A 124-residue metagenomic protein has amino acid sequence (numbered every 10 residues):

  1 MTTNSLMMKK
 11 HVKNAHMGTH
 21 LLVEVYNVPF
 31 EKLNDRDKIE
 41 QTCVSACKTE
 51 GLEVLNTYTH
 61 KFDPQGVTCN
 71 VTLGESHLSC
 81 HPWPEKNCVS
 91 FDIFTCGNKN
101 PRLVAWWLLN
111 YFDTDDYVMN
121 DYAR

Functional and structural regions predicted by a protein language model:
M1-R124: Polybasic/polar functional segments that serve as interface/processing modules
